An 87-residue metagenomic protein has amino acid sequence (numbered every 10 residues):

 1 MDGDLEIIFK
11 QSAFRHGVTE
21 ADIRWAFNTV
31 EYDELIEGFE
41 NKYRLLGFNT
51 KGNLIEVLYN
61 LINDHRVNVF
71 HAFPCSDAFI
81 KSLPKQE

Functional and structural regions predicted by a protein language model:
M1-E87: Ribonuclease/tRNase effector modules and their secretory precursors
